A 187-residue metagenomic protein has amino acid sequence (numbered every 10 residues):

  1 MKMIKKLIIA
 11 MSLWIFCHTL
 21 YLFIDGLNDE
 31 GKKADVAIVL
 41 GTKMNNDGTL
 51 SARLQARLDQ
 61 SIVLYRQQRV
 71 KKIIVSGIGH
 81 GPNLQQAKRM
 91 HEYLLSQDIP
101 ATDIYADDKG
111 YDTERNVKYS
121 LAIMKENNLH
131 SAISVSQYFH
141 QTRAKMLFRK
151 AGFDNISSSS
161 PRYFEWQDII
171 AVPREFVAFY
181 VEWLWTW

Functional and structural regions predicted by a protein language model:
M1-K2: Cytosolic-side transmembrane helix boundary signature
K5-L20: Hydrophobic membrane-insertion alpha-helices, especially the h-region of bacterial N-terminal signal peptides
S12-L13, L64, V181: Enrichment for repetitive, rod-forming helical segments
T19-P173: A structural signal for short, hydrophobic/glycine-enriched beta-strand patches
D168-W187: A transmembrane-helix-recognition feature enriched in membrane-embedded lipid enzymes and envelope glyco-/phospholipid
